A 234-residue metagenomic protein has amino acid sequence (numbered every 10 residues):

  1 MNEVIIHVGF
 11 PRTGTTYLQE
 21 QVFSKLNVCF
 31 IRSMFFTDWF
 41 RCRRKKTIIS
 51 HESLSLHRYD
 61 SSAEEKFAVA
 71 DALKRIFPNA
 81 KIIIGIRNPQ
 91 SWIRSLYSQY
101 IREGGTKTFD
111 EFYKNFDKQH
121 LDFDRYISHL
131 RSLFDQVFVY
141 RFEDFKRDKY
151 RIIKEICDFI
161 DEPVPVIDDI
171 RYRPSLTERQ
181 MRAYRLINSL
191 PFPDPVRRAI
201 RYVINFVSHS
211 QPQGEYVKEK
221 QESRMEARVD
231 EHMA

Functional and structural regions predicted by a protein language model:
M1-A234: Anion-recognition interface
